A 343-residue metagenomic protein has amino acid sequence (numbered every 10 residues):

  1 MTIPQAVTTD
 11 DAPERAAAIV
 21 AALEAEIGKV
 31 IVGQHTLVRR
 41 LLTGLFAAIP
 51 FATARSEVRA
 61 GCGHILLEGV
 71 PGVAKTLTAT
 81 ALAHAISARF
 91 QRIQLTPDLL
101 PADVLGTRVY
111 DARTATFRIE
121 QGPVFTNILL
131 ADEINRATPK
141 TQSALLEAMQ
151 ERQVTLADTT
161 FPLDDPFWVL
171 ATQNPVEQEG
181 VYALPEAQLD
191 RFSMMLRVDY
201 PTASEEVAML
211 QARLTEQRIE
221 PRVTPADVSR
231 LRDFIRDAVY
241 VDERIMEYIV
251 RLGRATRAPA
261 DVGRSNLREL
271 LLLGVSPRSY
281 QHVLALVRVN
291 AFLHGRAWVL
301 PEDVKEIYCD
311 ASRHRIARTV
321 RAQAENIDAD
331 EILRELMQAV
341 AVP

Functional and structural regions predicted by a protein language model:
T2-D10, A21, D261-P343: C-terminal engagement/docking regions of AAA+ P-loop ATPases
T2-L37, A238-Y240: Dynamic helix-loop-helix/coil hinge segments at AAA+ ATPase domain boundaries and subdomain interfaces
R40-G44, Y110-L130: Conserved alpha-helical scaffold flanking the Walker A/P-loop in AAA+ ATPase domains
L45-T96: Walker A/P-loop
G69, D132-E133, A144: Walker B catalytic acidic pair
V70, V104, T172: P-loop (Walker A) phosphate-binding loop of NTP-binding proteins
D111-A115, R136-T141, M149-V223, V228-A238 (+1 more regions): Canonical AAA+ ATPase core
A212-V299, A324: AAA+ P-loop NTPase domains with strong preference for DNA replication initiators and clamp-loader complexes
